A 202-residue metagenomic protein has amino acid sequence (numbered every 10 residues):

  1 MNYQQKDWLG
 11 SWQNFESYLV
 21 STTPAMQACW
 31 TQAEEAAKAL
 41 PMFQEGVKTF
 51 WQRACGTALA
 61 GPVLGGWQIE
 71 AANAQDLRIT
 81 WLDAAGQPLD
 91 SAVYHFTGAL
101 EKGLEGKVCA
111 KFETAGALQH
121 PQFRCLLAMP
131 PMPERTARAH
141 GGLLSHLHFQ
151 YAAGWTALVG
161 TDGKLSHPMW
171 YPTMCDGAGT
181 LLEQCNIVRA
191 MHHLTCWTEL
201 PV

Functional and structural regions predicted by a protein language model:
M1-Q13: N-terminal helix-cap/turn-to-beta initiation motif at the start of protein domains
Q13-Q87, Q122-E134: Short, solvent-exposed loop/hinge segments that bridge or flank secondary-structure elements
P62-V202: Calycin-type beta-barrel ligand-binding domains and close structural analogs
